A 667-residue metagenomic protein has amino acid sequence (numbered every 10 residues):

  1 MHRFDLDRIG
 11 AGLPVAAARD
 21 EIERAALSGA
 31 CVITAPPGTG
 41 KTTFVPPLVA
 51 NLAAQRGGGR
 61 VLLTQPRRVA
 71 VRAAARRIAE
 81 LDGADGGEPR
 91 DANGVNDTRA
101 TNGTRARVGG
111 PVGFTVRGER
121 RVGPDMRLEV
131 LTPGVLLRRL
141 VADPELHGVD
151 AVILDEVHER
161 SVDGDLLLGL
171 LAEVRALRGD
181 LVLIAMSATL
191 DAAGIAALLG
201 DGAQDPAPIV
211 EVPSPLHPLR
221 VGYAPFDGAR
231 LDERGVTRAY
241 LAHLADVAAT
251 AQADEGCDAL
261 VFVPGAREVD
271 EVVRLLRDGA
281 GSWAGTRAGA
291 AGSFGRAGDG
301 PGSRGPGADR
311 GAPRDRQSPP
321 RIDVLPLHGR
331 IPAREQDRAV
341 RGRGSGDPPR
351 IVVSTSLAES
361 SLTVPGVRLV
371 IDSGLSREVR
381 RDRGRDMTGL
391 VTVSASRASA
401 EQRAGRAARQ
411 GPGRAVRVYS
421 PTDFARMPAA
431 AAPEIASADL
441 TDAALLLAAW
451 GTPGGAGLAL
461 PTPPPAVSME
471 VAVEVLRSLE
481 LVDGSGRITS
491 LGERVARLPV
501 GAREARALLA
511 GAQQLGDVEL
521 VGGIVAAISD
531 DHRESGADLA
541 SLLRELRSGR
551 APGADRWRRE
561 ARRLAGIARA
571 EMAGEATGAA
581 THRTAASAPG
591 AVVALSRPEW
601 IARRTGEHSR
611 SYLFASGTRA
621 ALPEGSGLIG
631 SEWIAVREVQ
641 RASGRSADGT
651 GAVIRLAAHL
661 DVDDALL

Functional and structural regions predicted by a protein language model:
M1-D97, N102-R503, A507: P-loop NTPase motor module signature
F294, P326, I371, S376-V379 (+1 more regions): Second RecA-like catalytic domain
